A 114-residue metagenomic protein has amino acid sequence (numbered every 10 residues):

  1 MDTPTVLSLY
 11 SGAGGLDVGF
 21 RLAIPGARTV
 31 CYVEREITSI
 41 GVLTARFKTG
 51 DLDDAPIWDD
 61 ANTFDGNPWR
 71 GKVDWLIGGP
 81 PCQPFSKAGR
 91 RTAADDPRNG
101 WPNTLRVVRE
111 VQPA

Functional and structural regions predicted by a protein language model:
M1-A114: Conserved active-site and SAM-binding loop architecture of S-adenosyl-L-methionine-dependent nucleic-acid
